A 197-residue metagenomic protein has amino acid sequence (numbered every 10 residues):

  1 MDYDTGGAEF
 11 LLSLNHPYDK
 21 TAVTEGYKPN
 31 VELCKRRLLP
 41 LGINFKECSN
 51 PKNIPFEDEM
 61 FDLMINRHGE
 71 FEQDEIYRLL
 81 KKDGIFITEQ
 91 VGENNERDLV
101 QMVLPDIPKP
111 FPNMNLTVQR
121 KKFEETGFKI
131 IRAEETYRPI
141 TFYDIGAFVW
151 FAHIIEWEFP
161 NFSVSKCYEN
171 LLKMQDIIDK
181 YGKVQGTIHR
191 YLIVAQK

Functional and structural regions predicted by a protein language model:
M1-N53: Class I SAM-dependent methyltransferase SAM/SAH-binding core
V31-E32, Q73, E96: Short alpha-helix immediately C-terminal to the canonical SAM-binding loop
K52-L63: A short acidic, Gly/Pro-enriched loop at the edge of an enzyme's catalytic core that lines a small-molecule cofactor
D62, R67, E89: Residues lining the SAM
F71-I87: A short glycine-rich, Lys/Arg-flanked "PGG" loop and its adjoining helix->strand segment in the class I
G92-P110: Short, glycine-/aromatic-enriched active-site segment of Class I SAM-dependent methyltransferases
L104-V118, E158-N161: Acceptor-substrate binding/catalytic loop of class I
K129-K197: Conserved Class I S-adenosyl-L-methionine
